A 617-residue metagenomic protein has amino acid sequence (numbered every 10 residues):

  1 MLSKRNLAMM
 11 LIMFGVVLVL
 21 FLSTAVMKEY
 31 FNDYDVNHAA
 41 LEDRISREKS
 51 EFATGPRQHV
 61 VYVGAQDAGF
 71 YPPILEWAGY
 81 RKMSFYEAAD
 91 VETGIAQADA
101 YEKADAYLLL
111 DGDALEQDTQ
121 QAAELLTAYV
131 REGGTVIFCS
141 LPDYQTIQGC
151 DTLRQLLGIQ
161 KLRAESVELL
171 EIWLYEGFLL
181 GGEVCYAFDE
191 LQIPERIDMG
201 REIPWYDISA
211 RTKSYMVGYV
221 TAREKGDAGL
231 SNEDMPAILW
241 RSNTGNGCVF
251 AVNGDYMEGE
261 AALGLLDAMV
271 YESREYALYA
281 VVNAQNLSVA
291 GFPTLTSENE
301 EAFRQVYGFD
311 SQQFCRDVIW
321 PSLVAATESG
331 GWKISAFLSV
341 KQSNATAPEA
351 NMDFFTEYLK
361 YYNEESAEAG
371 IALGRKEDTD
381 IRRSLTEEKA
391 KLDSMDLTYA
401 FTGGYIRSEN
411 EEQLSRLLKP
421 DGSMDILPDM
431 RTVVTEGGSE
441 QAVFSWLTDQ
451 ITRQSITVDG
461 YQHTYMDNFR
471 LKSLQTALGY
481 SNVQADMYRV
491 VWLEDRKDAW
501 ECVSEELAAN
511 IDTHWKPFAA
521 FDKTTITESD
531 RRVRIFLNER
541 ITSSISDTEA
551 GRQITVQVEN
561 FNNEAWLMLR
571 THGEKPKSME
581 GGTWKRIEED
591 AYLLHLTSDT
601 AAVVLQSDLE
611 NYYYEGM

Functional and structural regions predicted by a protein language model:
M9-K103, V281, L295, I319-W332 (+1 more regions): Aromatic-Pro/Gly-enriched surface loop or interdomain linker that acts as a lid/target-recognition segment
Q58, K103-A104, R196-A284, Y480-S481: A glycine-centered loop/beta-turn motif at secondary-structure junctions
V61-G64, V130-E132, F138-E168, P293-S297 (+3 more regions): Metal-dependent polysaccharide deacetylase catalytic core of the NodB/CE4 family, i.e., the active-site-bearing domain
A100-G149, N246: Short alpha-beta junction capping motif
Q117-Q120, E588-M617: C-terminal beta-strand-rich structural cap/linker in extracellular carbohydrate-active enzymes
C139-A222: An acidic, glycine-rich "communication" segment
G254, Y276-A277, N283-T294, T327 (+2 more regions): Catalytic grooves of carbohydrate-active enzymes
D255-Y361: Active-site beta->alpha N-cap acidic-glycine motif
